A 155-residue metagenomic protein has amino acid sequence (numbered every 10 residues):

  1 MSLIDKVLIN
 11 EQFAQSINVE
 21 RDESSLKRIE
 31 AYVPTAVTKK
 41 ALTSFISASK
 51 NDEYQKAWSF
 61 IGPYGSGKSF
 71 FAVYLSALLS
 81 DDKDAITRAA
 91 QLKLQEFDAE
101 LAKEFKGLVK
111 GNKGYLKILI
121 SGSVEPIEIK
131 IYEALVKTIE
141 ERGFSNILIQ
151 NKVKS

Functional and structural regions predicted by a protein language model:
M1-S66, V73, A77-L79, Q95 (+1 more regions): Walker A/P-loop-proximal flanking segment of P-loop NTPase domains
Q55-A57, P63-S155: P-loop NTPase nucleotide-binding core
